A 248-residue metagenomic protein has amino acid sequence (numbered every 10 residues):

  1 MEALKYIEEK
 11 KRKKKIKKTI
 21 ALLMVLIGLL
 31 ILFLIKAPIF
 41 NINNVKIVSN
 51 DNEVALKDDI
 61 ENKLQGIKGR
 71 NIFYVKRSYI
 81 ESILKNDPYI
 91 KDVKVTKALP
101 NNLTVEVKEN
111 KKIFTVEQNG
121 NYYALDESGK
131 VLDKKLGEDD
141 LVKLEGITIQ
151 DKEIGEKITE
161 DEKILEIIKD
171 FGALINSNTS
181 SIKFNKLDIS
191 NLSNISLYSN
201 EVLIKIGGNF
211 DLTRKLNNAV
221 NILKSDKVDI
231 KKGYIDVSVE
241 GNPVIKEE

Functional and structural regions predicted by a protein language model:
M1-K36, F40-N43, E53, D58-N71 (+3 more regions): Charged, solvent-exposed interaction patches on well-folded alpha/beta domains that mediate macromolecular contacts
I47: Extended, alpha-helix-rich binding/interface surfaces that flank or overlap catalytic cores and mediate recognition
N50: Cofactor-binding loop segments of dinucleotide-utilizing enzymes, especially the Rossmann-like FAD- and NAD(P)+-binding
